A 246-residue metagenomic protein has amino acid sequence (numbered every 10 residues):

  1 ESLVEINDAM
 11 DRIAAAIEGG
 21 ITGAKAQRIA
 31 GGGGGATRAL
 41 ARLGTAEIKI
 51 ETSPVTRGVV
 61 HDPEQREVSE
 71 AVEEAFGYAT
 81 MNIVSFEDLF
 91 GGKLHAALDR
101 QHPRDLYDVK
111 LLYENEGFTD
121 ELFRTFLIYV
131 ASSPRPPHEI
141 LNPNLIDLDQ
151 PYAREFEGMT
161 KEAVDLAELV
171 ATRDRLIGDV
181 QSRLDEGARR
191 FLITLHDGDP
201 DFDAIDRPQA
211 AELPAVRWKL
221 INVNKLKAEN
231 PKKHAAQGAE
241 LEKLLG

Functional and structural regions predicted by a protein language model:
E1-G246: Compositionally biased terminal segments of proteins
